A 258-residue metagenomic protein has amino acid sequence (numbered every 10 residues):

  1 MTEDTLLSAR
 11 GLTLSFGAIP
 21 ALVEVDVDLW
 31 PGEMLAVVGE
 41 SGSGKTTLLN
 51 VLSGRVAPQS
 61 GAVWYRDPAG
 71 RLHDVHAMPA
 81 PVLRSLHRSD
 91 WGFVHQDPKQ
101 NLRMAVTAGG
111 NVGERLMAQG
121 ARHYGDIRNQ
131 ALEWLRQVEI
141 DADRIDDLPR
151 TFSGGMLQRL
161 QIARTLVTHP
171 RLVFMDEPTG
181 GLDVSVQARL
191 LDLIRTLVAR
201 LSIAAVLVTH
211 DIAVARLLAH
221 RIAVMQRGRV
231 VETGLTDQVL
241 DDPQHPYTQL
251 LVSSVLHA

Functional and structural regions predicted by a protein language model:
V38-E40: The feature captures the beta-strand-to-loop junction immediately N-terminal to the Walker
S53: Helix-to-loop junction immediately C-terminal to a conserved catalytic motif
A62-S85: ABC ATPase NBD Q-loop/coupling interface
D126-D143, V252-S253: Conserved ABC ATPase "signature" region
L148-F152, M156: Conserved ABC ATPase signature
T233-G234: ABC ATPase "signature
